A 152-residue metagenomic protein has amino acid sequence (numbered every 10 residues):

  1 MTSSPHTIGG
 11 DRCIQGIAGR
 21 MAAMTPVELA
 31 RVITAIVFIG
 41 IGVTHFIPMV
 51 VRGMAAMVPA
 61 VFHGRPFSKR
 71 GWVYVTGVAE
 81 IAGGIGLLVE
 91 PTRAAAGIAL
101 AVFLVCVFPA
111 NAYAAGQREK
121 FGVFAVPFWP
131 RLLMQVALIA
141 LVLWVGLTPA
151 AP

Functional and structural regions predicted by a protein language model:
S4-P152: Membrane-interface extramembranous regions
